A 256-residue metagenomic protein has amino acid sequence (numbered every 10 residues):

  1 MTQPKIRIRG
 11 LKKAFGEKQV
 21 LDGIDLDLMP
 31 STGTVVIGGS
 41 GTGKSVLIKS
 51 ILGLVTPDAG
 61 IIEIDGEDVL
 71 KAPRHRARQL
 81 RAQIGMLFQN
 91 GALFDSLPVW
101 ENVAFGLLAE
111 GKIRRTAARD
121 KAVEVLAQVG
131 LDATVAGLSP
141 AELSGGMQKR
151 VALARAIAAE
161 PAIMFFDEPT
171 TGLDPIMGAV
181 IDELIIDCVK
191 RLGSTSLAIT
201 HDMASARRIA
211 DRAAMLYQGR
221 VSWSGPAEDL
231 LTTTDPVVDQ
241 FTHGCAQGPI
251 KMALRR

Functional and structural regions predicted by a protein language model:
L52: Helix-to-loop junction immediately C-terminal to a conserved catalytic motif
D68, T116-T134: Conserved ABC ATPase "signature" region
L97-F105: Short coil-to-helix segment of the ABC ATPase nucleotide-binding domain corresponding to the Q-loop/switch region
S139-L143, M147: Conserved ABC ATPase signature
E160: Conserved catalytic motifs of ABC-family nucleotide-binding domains
M164-D167: Catalytic Walker B motif of ABC-type/P-loop ATPase nucleotide-binding domains
